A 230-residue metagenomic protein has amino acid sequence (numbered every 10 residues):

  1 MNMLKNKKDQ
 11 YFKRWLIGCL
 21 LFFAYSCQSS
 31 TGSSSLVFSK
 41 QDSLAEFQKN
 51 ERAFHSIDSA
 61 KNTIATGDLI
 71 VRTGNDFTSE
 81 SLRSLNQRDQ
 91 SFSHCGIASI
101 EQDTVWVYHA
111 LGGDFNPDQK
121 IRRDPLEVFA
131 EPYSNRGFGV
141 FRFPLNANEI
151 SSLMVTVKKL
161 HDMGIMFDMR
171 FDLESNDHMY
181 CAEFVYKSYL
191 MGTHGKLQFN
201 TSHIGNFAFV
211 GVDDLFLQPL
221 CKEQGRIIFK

Functional and structural regions predicted by a protein language model:
K5-L16: Bacterial N-terminal signal peptides that target proteins for export
F23-S26: C-terminal motif of bacterial Sec signal peptides marking the signal peptidase cleavage site
Q28-L36, M169-K230: Activation targets extended, charge/polar-rich intrinsically disordered C-terminal tails
S29-N62: N-terminal, Lys/Arg-enriched amphipathic/low-complexity engagement segments that precede the first folded domain
T66-D68: Loop/turn positions that initiate beta-strands
G74-G139, F167-M179: Glycine-rich catalytic cores of cysteine/serine-nucleophile enzymes that process amide/ester linkages in cell-envelope
S81, R136-F199: Active-site nucleophile-His-acid catalytic modules used for acyl/amide transfer and hydrolysis across diverse enzymes
